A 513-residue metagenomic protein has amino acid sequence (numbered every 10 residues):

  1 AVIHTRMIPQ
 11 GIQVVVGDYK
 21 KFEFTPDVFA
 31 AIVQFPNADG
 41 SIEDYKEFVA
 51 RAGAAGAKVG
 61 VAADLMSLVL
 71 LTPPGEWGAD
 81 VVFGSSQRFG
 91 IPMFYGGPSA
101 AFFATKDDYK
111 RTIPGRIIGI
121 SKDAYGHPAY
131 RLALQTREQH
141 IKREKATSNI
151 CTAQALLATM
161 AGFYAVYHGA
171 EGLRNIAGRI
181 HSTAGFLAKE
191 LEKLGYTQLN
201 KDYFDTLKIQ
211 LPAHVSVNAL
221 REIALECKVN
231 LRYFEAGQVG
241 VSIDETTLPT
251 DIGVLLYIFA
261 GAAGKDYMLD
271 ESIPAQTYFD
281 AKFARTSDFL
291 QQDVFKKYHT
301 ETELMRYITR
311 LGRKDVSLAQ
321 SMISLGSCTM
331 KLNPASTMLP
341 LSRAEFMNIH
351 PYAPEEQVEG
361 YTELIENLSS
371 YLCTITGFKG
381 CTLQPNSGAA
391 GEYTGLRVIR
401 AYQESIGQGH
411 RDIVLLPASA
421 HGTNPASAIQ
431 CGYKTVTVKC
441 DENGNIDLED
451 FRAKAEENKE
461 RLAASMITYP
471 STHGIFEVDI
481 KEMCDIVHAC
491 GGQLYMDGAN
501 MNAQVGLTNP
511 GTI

Functional and structural regions predicted by a protein language model:
A1, T300, E345-N386, G391: Conserved N-terminal alpha-helix of the aminotransferase class I/II PLP-enzyme fold
A1-A129, L191, F204, K208-I209 (+3 more regions): Conserved PLP-enzyme active-site core in the AAT-like
K46, A50, P249-S324, C328-S336 (+1 more regions): Flexible inter-domain linker/hinge segments
F89-L194, L199-K201: Active-site C-terminal subdomain of aminotransferase-like
I91-A104, D108-Y109, A153-L157, S242 (+3 more regions): Conserved phosphate/anionic-ligand binding catalytic regions in large, soluble enzymes, centered on
H181, L194-A224, I243-T246: Conserved PLP-binding catalytic core of the aspartate aminotransferase-like
L199-T206, Y233-G240, N386, A428: Short Gly/Ser/Thr- and Asp/Glu-enriched loop/turn motifs at secondary-structure junctions
I223, F234-I258: Noncatalytic alpha-helical scaffolds and linker/capping helices
